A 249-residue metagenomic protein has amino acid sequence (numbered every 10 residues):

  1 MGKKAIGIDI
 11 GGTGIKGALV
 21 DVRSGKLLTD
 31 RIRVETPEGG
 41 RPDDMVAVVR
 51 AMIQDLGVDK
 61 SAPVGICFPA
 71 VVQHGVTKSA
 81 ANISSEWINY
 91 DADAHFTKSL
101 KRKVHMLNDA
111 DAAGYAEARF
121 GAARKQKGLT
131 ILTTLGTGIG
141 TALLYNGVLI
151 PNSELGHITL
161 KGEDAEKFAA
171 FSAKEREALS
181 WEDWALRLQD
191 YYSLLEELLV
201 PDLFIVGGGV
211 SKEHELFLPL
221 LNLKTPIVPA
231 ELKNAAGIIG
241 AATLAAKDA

Functional and structural regions predicted by a protein language model:
M1-P63, V72-V76, A94-K101, A116-I131 (+1 more regions): ATP-binding/phosphotransfer module of carbohydrate and carboxylate kinases, centering on a glycine-rich
F68: Glycine-rich nucleotide/cofactor/substrate-binding loop typically near the N-terminus or early in the first domain
T77-N89: A charged helix-plus-loop insertion that forms the helical arch/lid used to bind and gate nucleic-acid substrates
V104-D109: General beta-strand structural signal in soluble alpha/beta enzymes
I139: Extracytoplasmic strand-loop-helix segments at the start of, or within, the mature domains of secreted/periplasmic
